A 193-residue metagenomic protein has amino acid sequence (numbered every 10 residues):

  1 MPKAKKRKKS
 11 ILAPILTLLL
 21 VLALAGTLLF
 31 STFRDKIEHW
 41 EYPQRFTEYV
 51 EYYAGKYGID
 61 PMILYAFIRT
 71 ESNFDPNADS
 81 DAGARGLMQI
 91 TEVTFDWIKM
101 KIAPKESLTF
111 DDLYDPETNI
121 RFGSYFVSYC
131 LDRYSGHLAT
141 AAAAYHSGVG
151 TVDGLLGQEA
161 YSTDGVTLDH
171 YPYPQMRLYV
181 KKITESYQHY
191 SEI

Functional and structural regions predicted by a protein language model:
M1-I11: N-terminal Lys/Arg-rich, disordered targeting/topogenic segments
K9, L19-L22, M62: Small-residue packing motifs within transmembrane alpha-helices
P14-S31: Hydrophobic membrane-insertion alpha-helices, especially the h-region of bacterial N-terminal signal peptides
L29-I193: Catalytic glycan-binding domains that act on GlcNAc-containing polysaccharides
